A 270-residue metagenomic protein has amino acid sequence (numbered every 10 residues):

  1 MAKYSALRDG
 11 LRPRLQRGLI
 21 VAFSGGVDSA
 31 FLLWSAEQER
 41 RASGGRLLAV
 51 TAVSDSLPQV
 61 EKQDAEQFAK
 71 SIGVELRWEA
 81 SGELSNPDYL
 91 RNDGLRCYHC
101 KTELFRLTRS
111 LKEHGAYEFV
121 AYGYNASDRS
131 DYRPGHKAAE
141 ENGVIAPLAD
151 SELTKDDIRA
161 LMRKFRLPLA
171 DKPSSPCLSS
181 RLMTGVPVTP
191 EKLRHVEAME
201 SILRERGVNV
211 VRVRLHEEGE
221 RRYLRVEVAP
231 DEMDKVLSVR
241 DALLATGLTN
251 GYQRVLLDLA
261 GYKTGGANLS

Functional and structural regions predicted by a protein language model:
M1-K164, L224, A242-Y252, L257 (+2 more regions): ATP-dependent adenylation/nucleotidyltransferase module used to activate substrates
R133-S270: AMP-forming adenylation/ATP pyrophosphatase catalytic core
